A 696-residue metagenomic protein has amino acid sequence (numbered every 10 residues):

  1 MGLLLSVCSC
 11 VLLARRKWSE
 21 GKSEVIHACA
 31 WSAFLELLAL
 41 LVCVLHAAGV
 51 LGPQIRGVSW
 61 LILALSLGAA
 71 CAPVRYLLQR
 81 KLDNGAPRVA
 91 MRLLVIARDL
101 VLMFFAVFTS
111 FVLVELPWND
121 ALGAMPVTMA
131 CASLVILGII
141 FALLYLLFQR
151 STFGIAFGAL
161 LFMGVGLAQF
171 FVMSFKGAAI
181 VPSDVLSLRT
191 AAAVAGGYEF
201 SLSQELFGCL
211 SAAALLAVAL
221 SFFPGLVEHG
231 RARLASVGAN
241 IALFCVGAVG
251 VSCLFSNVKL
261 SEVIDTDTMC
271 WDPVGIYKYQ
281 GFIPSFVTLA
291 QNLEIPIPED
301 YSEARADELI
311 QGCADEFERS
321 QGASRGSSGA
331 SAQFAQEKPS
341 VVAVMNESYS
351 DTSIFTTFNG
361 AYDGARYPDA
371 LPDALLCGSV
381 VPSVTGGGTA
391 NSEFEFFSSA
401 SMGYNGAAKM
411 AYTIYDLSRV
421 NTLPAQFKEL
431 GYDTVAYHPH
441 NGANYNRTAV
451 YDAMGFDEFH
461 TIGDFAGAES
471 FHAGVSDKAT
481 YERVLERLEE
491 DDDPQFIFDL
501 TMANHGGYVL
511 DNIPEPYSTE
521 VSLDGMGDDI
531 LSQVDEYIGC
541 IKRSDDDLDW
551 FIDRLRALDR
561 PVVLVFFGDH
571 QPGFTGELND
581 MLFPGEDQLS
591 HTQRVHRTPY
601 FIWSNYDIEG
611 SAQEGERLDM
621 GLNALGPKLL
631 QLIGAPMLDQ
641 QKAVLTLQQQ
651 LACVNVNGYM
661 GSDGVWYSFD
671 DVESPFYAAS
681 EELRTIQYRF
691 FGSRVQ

Functional and structural regions predicted by a protein language model:
M1-Y277: Transmembrane and membrane-interface helices of multi-pass, inner-membrane envelope-modifying transferases
P117, A179-P182, F200-G208, A232-L234 (+8 more regions): General structural signal for secondary-structure boundaries
T128-V135, R189-A192, F207, P284-V287 (+4 more regions): Generic detector of well-ordered alpha-helical segments enriched in charged/polar residues, highlighting helical
K176, V185-A193, E205-F207, P284-E294 (+2 more regions): Short alpha-helical interface patches
V185-L188, Y279-F286, E303, G364-A365 (+3 more regions): Alpha-helix initiation and N-capping motif
V251-A343: Membrane-interface segments at or immediately adjacent to transmembrane helices that form the boundary between
Q311-E337, A343-N346, S350-Q696: Solvent-exposed soluble domains appended to multi-pass membrane proteins
